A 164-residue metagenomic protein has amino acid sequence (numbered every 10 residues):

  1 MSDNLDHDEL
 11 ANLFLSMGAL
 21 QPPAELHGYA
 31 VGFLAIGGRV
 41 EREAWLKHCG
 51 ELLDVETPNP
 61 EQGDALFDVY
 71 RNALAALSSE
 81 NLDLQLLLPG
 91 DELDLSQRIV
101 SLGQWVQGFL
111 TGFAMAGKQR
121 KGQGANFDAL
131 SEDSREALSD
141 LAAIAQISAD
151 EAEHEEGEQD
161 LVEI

Functional and structural regions predicted by a protein language model:
M1-V106, L110-I164: Domain-length accessory/inserted modules outside core catalytic folds
